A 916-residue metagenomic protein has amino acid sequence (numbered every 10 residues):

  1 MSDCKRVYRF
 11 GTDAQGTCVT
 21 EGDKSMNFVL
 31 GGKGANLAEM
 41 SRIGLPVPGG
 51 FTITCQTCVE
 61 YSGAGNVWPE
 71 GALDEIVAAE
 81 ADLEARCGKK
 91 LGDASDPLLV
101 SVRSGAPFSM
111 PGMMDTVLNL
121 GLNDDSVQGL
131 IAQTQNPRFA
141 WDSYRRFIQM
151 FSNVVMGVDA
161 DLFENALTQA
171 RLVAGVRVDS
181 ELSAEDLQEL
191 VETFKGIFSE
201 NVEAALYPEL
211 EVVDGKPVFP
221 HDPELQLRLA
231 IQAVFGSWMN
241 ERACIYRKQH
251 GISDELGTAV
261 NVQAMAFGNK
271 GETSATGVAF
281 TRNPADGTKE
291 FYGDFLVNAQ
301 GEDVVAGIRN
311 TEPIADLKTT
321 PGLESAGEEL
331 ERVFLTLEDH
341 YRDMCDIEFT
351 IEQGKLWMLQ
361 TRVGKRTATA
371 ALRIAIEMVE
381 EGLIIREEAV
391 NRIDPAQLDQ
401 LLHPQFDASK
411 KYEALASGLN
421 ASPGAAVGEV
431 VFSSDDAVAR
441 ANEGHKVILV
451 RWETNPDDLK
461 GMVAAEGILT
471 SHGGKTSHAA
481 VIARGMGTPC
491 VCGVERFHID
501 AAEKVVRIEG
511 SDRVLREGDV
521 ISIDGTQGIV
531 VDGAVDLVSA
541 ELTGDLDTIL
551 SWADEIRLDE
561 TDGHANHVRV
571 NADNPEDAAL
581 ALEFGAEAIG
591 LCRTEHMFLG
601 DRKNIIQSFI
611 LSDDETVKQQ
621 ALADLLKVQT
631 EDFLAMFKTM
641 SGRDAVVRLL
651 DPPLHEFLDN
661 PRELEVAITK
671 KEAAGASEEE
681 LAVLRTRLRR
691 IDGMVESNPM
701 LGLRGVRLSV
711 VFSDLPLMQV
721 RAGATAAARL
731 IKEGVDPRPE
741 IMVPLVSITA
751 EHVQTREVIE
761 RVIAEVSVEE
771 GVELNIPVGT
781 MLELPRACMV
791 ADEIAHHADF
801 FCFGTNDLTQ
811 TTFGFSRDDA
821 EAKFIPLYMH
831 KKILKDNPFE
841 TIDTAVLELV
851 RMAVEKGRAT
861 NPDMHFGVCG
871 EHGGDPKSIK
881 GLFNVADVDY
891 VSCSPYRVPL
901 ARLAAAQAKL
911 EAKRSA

Functional and structural regions predicted by a protein language model:
M1-E413, A439, H445-I448, N455-K460 (+11 more regions): Nucleotide/phosphate-binding sheet-loop regions of phosphoryl- and nucleotidyl-transfer enzymes
T52, Q56-C58, T454, G473-K475 (+10 more regions): Short, ordered loop/turn segments at secondary-structure junctions
R103-S104, L542, D554-A916: Conserved alpha/beta-domain cores
T336, K504-S511: Short alpha-helix capping/helix-loop boundary micro-motifs
G382, V531-S551: Short, compositionally biased
D435, E495-F497, D547-A553, D573-P575: Intrinsically disordered, low-complexity regulatory segments
